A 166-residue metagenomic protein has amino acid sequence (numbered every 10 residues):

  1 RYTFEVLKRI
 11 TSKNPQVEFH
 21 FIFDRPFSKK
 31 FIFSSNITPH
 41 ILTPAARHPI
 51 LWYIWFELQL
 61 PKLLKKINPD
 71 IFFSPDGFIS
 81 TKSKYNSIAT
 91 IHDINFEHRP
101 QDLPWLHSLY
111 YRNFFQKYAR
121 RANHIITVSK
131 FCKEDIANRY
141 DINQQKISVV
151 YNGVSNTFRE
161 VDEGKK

Functional and structural regions predicted by a protein language model:
R1-K166: Carbohydrate transferase catalytic cores enriched for Leloir-type hexosyltransferases
